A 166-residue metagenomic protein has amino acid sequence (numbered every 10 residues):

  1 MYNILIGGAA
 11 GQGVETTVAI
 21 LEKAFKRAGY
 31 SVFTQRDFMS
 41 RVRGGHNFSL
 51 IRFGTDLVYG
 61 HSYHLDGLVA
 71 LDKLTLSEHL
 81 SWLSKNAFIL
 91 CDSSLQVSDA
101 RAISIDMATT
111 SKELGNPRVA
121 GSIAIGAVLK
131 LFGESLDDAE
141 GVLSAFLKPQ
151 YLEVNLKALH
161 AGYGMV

Functional and structural regions predicted by a protein language model:
M1-V166: Active-site cofactor/cluster-binding pocket
